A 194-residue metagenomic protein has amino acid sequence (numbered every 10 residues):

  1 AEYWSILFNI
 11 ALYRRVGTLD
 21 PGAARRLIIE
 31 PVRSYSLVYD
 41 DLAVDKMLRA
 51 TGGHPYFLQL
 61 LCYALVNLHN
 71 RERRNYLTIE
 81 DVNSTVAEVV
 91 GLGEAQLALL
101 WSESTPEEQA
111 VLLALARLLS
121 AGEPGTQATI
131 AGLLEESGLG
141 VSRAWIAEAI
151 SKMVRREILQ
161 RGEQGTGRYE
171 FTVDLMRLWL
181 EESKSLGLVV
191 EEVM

Functional and structural regions predicted by a protein language model:
A1-R49, R71-R74: Helix-loop-helix "sensor" segment of P-loop NTPases
V38-D41, G53-W145, V193-M194: Winged-helix-like regulatory helical subdomains adjacent to P-loop NTPase cores
A64, K152-R155: Alpha-helical DNA-recognition elements
E94, D174-M194: Short, amphipathic alpha-helical interaction segments positioned at domain boundaries
A147-S151: Short, hydrophobic-biased segments on the C-terminal half of alpha helices that form "recognition helices"
V154-Q164: A short, conserved structural fragment
G165-V173: Minor-groove-contacting beta-hairpin "wing" of winged helix-turn-helix DNA-binding domains
